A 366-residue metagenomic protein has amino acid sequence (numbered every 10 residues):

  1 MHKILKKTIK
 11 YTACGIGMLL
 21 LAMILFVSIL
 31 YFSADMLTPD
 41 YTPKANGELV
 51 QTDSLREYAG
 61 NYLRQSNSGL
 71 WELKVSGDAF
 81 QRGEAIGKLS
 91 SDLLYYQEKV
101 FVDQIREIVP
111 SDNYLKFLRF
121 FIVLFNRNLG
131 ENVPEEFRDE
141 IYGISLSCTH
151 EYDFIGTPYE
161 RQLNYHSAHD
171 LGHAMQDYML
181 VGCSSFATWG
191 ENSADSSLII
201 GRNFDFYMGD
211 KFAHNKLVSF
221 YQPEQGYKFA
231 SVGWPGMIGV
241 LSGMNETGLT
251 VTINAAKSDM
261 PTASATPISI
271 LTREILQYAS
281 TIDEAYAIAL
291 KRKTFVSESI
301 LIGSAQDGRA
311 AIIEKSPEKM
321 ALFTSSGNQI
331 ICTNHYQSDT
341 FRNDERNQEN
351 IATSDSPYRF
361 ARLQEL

Functional and structural regions predicted by a protein language model:
L5-T38: N-terminal type II signal-anchor transmembrane helix that functions as the membrane-insertion/stop-transfer segment
F26-D153, G190-I199, N203-V232, M237-L366: C-terminal, well-structured catalytic/ligand-binding subdomain of enzymes
I144-G201: Gly/Pro-rich turn-and-neighbor structural signature
